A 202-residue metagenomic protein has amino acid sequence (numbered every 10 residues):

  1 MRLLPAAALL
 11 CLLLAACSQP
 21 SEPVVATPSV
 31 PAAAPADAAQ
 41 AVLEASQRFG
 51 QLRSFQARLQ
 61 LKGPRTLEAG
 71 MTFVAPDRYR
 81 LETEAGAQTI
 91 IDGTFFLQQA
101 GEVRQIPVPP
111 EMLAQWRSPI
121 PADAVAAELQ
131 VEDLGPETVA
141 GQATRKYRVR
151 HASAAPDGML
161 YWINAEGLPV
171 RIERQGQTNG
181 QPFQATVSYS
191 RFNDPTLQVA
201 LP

Functional and structural regions predicted by a protein language model:
M1-A7: Bacterial N-terminal signal peptides that target proteins for export
A8-R78, T196-P202: N-terminal leader/targeting segments and the immediate start of mature chains
Q47-R48, A69-V74, A87-T89, Q130-E137 (+1 more regions): Short, exposed beta-strand/loop patches in secreted or surface proteins that constitute
Q51-R58, V74-R80, A140-R148, G167-I172: Short, hydrophobic/aromatic-rich segments at coil-to-beta transitions
L59-G63, E82-G86, Q98-A100, H151 (+1 more regions): Beta-turn initiation residues at beta-strand->coil junctions
T66-I120, Q184: An acidic-aromatic
Q99-P156: Flexible, processing/modification-adjacent segments and terminal tails in exported/periplasmic/extracellular proteins
Q142-P202: Gly/Pro-enriched, hydrophobic low-complexity segments that function as extracytoplasmic propeptides/linkers
